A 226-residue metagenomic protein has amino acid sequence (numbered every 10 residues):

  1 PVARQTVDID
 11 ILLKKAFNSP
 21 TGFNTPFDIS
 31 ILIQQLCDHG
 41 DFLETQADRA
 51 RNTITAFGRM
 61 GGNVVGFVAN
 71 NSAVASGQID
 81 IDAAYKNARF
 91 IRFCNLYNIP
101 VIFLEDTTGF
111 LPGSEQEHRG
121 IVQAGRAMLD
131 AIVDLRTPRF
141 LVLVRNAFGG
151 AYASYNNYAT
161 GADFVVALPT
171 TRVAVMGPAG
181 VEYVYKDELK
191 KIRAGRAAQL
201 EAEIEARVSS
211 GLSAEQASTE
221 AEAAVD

Functional and structural regions predicted by a protein language model:
P1-D226: Ligand-binding clefts of soluble mixed alpha/beta catalytic domains
